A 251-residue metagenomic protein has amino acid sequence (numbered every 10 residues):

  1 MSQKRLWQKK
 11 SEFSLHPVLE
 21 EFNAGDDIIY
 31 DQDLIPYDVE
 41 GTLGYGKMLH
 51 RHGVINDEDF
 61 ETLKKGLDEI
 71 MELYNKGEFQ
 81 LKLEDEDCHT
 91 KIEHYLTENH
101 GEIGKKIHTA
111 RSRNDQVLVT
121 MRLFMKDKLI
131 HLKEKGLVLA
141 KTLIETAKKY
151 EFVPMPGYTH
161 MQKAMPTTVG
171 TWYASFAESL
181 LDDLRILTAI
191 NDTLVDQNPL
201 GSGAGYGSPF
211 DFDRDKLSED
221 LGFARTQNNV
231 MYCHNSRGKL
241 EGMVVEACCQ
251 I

Functional and structural regions predicted by a protein language model:
S2-G203, G207, D211-D220, A224-R225: A helix-coil-helix interface module used to build multimeric assemblies and to scaffold catalytic/cofactor sites
C88, C233, C248-C249: Generic recognition of cysteine residues
A224-C233: A glycine-rich, basic-preceded beta-loop-alpha segment at the flavin cofactor/substrate interface of flavin-utilizing
S236: Short acidic loop-to-helix transition motifs that present clustered carboxylates
L240-I251: A conserved active-site cap/scaffold subdomain adjacent to cofactor or substrate pockets
